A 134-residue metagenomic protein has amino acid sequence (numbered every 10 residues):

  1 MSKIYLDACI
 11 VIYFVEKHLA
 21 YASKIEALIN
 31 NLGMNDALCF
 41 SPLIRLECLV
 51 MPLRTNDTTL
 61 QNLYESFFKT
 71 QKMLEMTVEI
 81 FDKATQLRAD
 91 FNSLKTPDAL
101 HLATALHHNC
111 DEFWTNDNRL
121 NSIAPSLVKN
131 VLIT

Functional and structural regions predicted by a protein language model:
M1-F40, P52-L63, L132-T134: Short, well-structured N-terminal submotif of metal-dependent ribonuclease cores
M1-K3, L28-N30, L102, L106-T134: Acidic, PIN/NYN-like endoribonuclease modules and their adjacent C-terminal/linker elements
A8, P42, D98-L102: Conserved glycosyltransferase catalytic-site signature
K17-H18, M51, L87, S126-L127: Residue-level signal for well-ordered alpha-helical positions
F67-T70: Extended, non-globular alpha-helical segments
K72-N118, S122: Active-site neighborhoods of divalent-metal-dependent phosphate/nucleic-acid chemistry enzymes
